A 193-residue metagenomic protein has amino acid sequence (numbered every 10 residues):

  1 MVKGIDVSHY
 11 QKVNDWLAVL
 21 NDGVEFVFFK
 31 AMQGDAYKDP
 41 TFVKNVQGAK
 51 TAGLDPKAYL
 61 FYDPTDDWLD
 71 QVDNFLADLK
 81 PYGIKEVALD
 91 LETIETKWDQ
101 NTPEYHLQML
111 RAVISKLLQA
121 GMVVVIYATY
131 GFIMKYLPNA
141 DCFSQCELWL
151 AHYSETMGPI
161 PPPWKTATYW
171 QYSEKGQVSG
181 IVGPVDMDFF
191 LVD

Functional and structural regions predicted by a protein language model:
M1-H9, L17-A18, N139-D193: Functionally critical loop-and-helix segments that line ligand-binding/catalytic clefts of soluble enzyme domains
M1-L17, D22-I114, L118-V123: Substrate-binding cleft of extracellular glycoside hydrolase catalytic domains
A31, A128-Y130, H152-Y153: Short secondary-structure boundary segments
D35, P64, F132, T156 (+1 more regions): Surface-exposed, flexible loop/turn segments at secondary-structure boundaries
D67-D70, F132-C142: Glycine-rich, charge-decorated loop segments at or immediately adjacent to ligand/cofactor-binding or catalytic sites
T96-K97, I133-Y136, M157: Short catalytic/ligand-binding loop motif for oxyanion handling, primarily in non-cytosolic enzymes, centered on
H106, M122-I126, E147-H152: Extracellular glycoside hydrolase catalytic/binding regions
L117-K135: Aromatic-lined carbohydrate-recognition surfaces of secreted/lumenal glycan-active proteins
